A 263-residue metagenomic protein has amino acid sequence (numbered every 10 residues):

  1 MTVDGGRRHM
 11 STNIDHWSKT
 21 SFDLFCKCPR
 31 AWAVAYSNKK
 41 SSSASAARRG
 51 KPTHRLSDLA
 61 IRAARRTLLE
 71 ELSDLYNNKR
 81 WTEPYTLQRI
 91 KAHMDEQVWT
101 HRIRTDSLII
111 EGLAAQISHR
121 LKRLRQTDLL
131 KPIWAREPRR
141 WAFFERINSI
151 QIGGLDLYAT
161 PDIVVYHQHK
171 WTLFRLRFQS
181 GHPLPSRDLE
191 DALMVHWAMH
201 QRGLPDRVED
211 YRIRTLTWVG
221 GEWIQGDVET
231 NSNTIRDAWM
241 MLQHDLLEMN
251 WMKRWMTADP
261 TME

Functional and structural regions predicted by a protein language model:
T2-L157: Metal-dependent nuclease catalytic cores that hydrolyze phosphodiester bonds in DNA/RNA, characterized by
S41-S45, K170-L176, W218-W223: Short acidic (Asp/Glu) and glycine-rich catalytic loops that position anionic groups and cofactors
A114-R123, D188-A198, I235-W239: Well-ordered, non-membrane alpha-helical segments in soluble/globular domains
R140-W141, K170-L173, E209-T215: Hydrophobic beta-strand segments of well-ordered beta-sheets in folded domains
G154-Y158, D162-F174: Active-site beta-strand-loop-beta-strand hairpin of nuclease catalytic cores that positions key catalytic residues
L155-A159, P185-L193: Short, well-structured alpha-helical interface segments that form or flank functional binding sites
L176-P185: Short beta-strand-loop-alpha-helix junction that forms the active-site gateway of nucleic-acid-processing nucleases
A198-E263: Metal-dependent nuclease catalytic regions and adjoining charged, substrate-binding loops involved in nucleic-acid end
